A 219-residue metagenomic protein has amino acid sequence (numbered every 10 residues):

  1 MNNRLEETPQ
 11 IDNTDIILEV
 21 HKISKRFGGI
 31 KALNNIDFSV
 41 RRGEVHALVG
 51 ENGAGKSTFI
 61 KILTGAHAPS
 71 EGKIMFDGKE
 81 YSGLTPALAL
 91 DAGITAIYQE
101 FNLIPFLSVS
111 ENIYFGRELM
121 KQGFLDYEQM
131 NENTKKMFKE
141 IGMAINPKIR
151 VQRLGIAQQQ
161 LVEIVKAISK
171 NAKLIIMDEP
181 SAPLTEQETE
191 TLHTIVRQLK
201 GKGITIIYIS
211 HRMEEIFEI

Functional and structural regions predicted by a protein language model:
N2-I219: Glycine-rich phosphate-binding loops of nucleotide-dependent enzymes
